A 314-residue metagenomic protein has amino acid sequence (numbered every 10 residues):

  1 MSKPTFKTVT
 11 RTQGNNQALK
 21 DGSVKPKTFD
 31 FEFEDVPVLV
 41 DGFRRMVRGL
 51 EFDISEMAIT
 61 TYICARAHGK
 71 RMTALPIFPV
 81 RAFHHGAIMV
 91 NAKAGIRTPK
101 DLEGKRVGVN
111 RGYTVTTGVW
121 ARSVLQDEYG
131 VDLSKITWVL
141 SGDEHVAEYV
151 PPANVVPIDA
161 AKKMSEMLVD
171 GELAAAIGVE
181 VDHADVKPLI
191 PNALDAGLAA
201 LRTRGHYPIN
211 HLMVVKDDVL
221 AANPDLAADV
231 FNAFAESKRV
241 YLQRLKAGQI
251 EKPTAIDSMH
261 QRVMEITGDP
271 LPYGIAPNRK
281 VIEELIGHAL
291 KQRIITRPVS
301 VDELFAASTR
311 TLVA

Functional and structural regions predicted by a protein language model:
M1-K7, I96-R106, I266-T267, K291 (+1 more regions): Immediate post-signal peptide segment of exported/extracytoplasmic ligand-binding proteins
K7-V131, W138-H145: Short, glycine-/small- and polar/acidic-enriched structural segments that line small-molecule recognition paths
E34-R45, R97, I136-V169, Q261 (+1 more regions): Short helix-initiation/N-cap motifs at beta->coil->alpha
A153-K246: Pocket-lining segment of extracytoplasmic ligand-binding domains
V214, L220-K291: Secondary-structure end/capping motifs
A276-A314: Long, low-complexity C-terminal extensions of enzymes
